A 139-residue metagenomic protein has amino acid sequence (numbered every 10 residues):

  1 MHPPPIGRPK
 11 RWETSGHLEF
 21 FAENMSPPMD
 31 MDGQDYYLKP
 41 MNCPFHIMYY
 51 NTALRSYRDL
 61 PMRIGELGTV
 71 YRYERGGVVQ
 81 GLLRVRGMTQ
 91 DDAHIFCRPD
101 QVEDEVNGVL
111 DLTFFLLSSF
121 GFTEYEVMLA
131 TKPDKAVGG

Functional and structural regions predicted by a protein language model:
M1-G139: TRNA-recognition modules of translation machinery and tRNA-sensing kinases, especially anticodon-binding
